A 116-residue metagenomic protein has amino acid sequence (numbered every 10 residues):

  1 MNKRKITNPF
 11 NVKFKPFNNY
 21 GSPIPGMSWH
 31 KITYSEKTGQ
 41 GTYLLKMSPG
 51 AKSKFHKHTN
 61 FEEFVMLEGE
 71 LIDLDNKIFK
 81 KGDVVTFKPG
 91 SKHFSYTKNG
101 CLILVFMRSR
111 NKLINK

Functional and structural regions predicted by a protein language model:
M1-T38: A short, N-terminal "cap"/entry segment at the start of jelly-roll beta-barrel domains of the cupin/DSBH fold
S28-H58, K88-K92: Conserved short histidine dyad/triad with adjacent acidic residue
Q40-T42, F64, C101-L102: Structural motif
P49, H58-L74: Glycine- and acidic-residue-biased ligand/ion/polar-headgroup-sensing regions
K57-T59, K77-I78, T97-N99: Short glycine/proline-enriched turns and hinge-like loops at secondary-structure junctions
D73-H93: Short acidic-glycine-tyrosine-enriched beta hairpin
P89-I114: Ligand-binding loop in jelly-roll beta-barrel domains
